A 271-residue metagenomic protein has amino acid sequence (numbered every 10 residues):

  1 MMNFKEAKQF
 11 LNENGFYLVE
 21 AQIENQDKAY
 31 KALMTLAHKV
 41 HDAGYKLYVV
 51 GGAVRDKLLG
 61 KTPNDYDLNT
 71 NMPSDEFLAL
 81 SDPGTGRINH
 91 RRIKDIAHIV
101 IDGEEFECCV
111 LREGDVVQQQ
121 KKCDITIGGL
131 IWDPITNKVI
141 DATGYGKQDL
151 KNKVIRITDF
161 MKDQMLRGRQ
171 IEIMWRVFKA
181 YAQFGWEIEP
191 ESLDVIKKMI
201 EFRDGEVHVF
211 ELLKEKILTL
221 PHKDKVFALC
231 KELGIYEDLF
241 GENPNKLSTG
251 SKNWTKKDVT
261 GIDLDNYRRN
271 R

Functional and structural regions predicted by a protein language model:
M2-R271: Catalytic cores of the polymerase beta-like nucleotidyltransferase superfamily and closely associated nucleotide
